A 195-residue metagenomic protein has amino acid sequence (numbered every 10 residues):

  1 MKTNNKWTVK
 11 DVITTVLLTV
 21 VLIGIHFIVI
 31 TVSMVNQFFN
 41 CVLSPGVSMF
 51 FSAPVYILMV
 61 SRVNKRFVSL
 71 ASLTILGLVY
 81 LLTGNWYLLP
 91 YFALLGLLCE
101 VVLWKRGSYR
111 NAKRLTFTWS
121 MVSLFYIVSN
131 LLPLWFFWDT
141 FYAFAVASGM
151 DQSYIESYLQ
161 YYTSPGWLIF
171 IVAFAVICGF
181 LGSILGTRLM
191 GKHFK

Functional and structural regions predicted by a protein language model:
M1-N4, T187-K195: Short, charged juxtamembrane terminal tails flanking transmembrane helices
K2-A71: Hydrophobic transmembrane alpha-helices
N4, G24, F92-L131, S183: Short helix-perturbing small/polar motifs within transmembrane alpha-helices
V12-L17, G46-V47, S69-T74, L89-P90 (+3 more regions): Hydrophobic alpha-helical transmembrane segments
L18-V29, S52, Y56, Y80 (+4 more regions): Alpha-helical transmembrane segments of multipass membrane proteins
V29-S33, Q37, V63, F67 (+5 more regions): Membrane-interfacial segments
I30, M34-V35, L76-L103: Interfacial aromatic-anchored transmembrane helix boundaries in multi-pass membrane proteins
F117-G191: Membrane-embedded alpha-helical hairpins and interfacial helices in multi-pass inner-membrane proteins
